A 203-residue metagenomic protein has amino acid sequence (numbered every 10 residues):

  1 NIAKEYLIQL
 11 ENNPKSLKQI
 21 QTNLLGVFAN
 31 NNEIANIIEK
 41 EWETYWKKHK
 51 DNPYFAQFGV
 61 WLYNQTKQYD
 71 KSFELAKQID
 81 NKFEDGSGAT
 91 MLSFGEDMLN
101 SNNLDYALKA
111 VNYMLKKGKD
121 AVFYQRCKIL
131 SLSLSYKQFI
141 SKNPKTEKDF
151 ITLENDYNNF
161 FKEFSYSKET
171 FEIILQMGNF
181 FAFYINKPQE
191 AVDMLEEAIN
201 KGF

Functional and structural regions predicted by a protein language model:
N1-F203: Acidic, polar-rich low-complexity tracts and alpha-helical solenoid repeat scaffolds
